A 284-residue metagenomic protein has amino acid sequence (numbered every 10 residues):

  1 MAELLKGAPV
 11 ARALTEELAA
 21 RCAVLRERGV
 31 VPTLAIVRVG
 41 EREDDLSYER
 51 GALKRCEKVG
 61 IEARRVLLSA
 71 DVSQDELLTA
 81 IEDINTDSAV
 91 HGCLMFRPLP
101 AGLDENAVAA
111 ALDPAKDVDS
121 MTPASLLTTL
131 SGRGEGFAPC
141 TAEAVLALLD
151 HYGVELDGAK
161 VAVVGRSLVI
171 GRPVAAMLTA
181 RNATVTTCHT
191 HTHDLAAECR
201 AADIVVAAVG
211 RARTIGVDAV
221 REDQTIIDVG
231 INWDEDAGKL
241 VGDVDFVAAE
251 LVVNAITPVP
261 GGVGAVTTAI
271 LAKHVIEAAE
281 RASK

Functional and structural regions predicted by a protein language model:
M1-V30: Positively charged, low-complexity intrinsically disordered leader regions
V24-L34, G40-K58: N-terminal glycine-rich anion-binding loops that anchor highly charged ligand groups
V39-L53, G136-T225, V229, D234 (+1 more regions): Glycine-rich phosphate/diphosphate-binding loop of Rossmann-like nucleotide-binding domains
C56-A70, V185-T187: Short beta-strand elements in bilobed, periplasmic/extracellular small-molecule ligand-binding domains
E76-S88: Short, well-structured alpha-helical segments in soluble
G92-L156: Anion-binding alpha/beta catalytic cores of soluble intermediary-metabolism enzymes, centered on
F96-G102, R211-R213, I231-D234, G262: Short glycine-rich anion-binding loops that position phosphate/pyrophosphate groups of nucleotides and phosphorylated
N106-L126, G230-S283: Rossmann-fold NAD(P)-binding glycine/threonine-rich loop
